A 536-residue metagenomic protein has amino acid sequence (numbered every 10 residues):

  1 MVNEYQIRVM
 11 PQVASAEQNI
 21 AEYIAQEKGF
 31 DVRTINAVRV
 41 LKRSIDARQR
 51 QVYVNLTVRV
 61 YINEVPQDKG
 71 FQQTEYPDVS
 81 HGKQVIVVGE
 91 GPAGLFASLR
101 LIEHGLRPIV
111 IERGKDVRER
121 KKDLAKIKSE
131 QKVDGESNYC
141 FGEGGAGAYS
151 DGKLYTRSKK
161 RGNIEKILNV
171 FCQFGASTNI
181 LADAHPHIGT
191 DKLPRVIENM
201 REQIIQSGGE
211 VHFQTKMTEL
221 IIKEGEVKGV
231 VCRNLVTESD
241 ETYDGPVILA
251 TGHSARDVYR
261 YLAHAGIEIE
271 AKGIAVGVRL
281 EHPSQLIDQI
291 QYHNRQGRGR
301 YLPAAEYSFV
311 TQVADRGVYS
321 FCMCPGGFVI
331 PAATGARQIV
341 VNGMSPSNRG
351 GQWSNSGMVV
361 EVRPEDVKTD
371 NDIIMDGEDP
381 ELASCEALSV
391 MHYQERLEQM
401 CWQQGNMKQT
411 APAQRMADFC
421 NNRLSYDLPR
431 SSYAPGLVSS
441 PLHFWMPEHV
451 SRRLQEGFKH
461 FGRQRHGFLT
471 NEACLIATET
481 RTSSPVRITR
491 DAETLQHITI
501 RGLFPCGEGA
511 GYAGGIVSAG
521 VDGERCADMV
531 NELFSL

Functional and structural regions predicted by a protein language model:
V2-V54, V58-Y149, K153-L536: Residues forming the flavin
